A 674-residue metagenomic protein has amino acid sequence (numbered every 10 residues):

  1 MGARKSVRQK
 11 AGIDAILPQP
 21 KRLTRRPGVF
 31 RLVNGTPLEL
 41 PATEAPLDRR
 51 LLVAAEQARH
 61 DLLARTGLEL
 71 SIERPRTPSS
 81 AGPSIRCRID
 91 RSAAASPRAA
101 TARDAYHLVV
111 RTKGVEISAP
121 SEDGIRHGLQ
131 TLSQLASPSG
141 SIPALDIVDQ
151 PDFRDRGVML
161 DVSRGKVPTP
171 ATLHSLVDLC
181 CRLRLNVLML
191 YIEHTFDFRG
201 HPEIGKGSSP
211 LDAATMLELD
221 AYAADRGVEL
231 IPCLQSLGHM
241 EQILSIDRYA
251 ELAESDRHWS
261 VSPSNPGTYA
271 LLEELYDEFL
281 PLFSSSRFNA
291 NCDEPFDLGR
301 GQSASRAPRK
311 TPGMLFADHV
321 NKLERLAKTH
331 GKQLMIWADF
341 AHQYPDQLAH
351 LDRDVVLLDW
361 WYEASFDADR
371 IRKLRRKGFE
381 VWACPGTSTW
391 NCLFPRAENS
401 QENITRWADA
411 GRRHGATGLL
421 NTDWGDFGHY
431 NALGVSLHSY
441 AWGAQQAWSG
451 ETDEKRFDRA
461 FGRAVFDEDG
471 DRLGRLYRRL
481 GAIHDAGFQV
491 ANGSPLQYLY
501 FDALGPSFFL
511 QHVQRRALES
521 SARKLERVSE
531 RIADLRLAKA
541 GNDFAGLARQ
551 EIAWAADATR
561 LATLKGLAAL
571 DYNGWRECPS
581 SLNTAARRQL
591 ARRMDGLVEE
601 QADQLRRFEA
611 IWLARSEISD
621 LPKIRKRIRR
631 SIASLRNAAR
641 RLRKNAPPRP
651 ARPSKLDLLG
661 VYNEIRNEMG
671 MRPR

Functional and structural regions predicted by a protein language model:
G2-Q19, L23-P27, R31-N34, L52 (+8 more regions): Substrate-binding groove of N-acetylhexosamine-processing glycoside hydrolases
G2-R156, R406, H429: Contiguous, structured surface segment used for ligand recognition
T43-A45, R164-K166, E363: A generic structural motif
E56-A58, L132-Q134, S175, R372-K377 (+1 more regions): Short, solvent-exposed amphipathic alpha-helical segments in soluble enzyme and RNA/protein-processing domains
I72-R74, P232, I336, A383: A structural preference for short, hydrophobic beta-strand core positions in alpha/beta folds
R76-G82, F196-R199, E203-G205, P345 (+1 more regions): Beta-rich nucleic-acid/ligand-interaction surfaces
D146-S163, W382-N391: N-terminal small/glycine-rich loop or linker at the start of catalytic domains across soluble metabolic enzymes
F153-A338, A349-H350, V356, D367 (+1 more regions): Substrate-binding cleft of carbohydrate-active enzyme catalytic domains
